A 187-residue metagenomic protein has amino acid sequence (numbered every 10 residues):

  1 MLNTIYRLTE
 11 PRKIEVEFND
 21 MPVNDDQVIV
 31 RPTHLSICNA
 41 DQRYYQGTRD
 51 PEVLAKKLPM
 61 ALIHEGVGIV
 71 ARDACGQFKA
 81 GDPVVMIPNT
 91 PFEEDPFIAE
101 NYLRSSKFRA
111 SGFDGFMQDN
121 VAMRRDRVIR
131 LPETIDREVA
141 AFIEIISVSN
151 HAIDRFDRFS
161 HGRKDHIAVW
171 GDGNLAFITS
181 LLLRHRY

Functional and structural regions predicted by a protein language model:
M1-T4: Extreme N-terminal starter segment of soluble prokaryotic enzymes
T9-E10, N24: Residue-level recognition of beta-strand termini and adjacent short loop/turns
V23-L35, D50-E93, P132-T134: Glycine-rich beta-strand-centered segment in the early N-terminal region that forms part of a ligand/cofactor-binding
C38, P88-I129: Cysteine-cluster motifs in flexible loop/terminal segments that predominantly coordinate metals
Y44-R49: Short Gly/aromatic-enriched secondary-structure transition segments
R127-R137: Glycine/charged-rich beta-loop-alpha catalytic/anionic-binding loops adjacent to active sites
I135-Y187: Mid-domain Rossmann-like dinucleotide-binding core that forms the NAD(H)/NADP(H) cofactor-binding site
